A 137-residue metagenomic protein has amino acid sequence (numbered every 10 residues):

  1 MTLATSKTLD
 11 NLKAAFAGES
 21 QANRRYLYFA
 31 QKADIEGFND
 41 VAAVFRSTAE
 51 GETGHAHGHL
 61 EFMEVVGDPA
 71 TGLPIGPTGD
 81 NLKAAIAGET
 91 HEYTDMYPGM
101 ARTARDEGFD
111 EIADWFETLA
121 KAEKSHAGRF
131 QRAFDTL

Functional and structural regions predicted by a protein language model:
M1-L137: Non-heme di-metal
